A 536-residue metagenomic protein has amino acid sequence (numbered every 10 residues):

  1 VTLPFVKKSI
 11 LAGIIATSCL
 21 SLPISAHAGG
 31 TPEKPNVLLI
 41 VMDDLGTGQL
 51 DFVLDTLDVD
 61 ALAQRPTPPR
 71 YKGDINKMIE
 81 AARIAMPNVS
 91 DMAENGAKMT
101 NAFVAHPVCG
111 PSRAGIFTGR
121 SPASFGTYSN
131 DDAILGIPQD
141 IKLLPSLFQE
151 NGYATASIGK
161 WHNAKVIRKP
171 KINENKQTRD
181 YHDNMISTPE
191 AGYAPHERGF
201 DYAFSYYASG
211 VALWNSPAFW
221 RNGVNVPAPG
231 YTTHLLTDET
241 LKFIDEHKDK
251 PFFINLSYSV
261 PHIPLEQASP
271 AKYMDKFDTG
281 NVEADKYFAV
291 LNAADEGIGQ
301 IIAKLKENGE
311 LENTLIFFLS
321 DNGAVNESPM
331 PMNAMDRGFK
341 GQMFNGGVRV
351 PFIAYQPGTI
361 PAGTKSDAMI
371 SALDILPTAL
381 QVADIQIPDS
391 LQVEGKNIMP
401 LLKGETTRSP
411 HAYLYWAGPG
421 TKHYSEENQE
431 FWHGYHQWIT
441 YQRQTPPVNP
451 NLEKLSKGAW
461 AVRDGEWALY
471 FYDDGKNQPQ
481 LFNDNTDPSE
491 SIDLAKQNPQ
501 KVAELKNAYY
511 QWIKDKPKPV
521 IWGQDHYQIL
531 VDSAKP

Functional and structural regions predicted by a protein language model:
A26, G30-P35, M42, T47 (+8 more regions): Long, internal low-complexity/basic segments
E33, N76-M86, F103-V108, D131-K142 (+6 more regions): A short beta-strand-to-alpha-helix junction
E33-L38, E94-T100, E150-A156, R198-D201 (+5 more regions): Loop/turn elements at helix/coil->beta-strand transitions in domains of secreted/extracellular proteins
K34-G48, M92, I116-T118, F148 (+8 more regions): Beta-strand elements within well-structured catalytic alpha/beta cores of enzymes that handle phosphate/sulfate esters
L39-I40, T47-L143, L147-S157, N163-Q177 (+2 more regions): Active-site segment of extracytoplasmic enzymes that catalyze sulfate/phosphate-ester chemistry
S129-I134, P138-P145, E150-A154, W161-F252 (+5 more regions): Formylglycine-dependent
T178-P189, Y193-H196, D201, Y207 (+6 more regions): C-terminal cap/loop subdomain of S1 sulfatases and analogous C-terminal strand-loop tails that border
S257, A293-M332: Metal-dependent active-site segment of extracytoplasmic phospho-/sulfohydrolases and closely related
